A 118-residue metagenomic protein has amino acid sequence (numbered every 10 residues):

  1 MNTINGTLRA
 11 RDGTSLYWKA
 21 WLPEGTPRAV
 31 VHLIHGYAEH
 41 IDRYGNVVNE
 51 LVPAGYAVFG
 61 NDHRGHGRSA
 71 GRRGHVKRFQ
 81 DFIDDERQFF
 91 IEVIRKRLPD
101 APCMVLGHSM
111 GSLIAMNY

Functional and structural regions predicted by a protein language model:
M1-G25: N-terminal cap/lid segment of alpha/beta-hydrolase-fold proteins
R28-G36: Short beta-strand element of the alpha/beta-hydrolase
Y37-N49: The serine-hydrolase catalytic nucleophile loop
V48-G71: Conserved alpha/beta-hydrolase
V76-R95: Alpha/beta-hydrolase active-site loop
F89, M116-N117: Short, hydrophobic alpha-helix immediately C-terminal to the catalytic nucleophile
R97-H108: Alpha/beta-hydrolase fold nucleophile elbow
G107-G111, A115: Gly/Ala-rich beta-loop-alpha elbow adjacent to hydrolase catalytic centers
